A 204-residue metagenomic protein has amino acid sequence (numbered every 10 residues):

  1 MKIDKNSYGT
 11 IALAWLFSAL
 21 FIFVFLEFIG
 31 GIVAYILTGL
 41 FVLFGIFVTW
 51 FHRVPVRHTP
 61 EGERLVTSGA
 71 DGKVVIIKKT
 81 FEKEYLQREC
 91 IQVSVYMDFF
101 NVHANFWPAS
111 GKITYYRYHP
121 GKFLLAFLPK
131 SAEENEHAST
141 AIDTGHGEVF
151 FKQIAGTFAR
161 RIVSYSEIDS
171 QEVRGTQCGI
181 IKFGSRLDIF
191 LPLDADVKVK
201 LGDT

Functional and structural regions predicted by a protein language model:
M1-T204: Contiguous, well-folded functional domains in the mature portion of proteins
